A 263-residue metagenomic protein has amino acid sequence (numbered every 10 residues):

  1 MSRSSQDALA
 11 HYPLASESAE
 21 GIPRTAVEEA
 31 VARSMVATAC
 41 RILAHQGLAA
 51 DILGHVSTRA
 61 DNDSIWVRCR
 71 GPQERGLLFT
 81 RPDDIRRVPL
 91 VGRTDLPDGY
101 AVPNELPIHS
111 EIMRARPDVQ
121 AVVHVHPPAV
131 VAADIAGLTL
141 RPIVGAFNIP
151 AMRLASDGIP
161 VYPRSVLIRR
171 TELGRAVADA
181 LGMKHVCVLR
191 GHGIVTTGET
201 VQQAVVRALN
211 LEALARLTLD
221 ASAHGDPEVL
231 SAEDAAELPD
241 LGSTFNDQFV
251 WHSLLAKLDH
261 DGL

Functional and structural regions predicted by a protein language model:
S2-L263: Glycine-rich flexible loops
